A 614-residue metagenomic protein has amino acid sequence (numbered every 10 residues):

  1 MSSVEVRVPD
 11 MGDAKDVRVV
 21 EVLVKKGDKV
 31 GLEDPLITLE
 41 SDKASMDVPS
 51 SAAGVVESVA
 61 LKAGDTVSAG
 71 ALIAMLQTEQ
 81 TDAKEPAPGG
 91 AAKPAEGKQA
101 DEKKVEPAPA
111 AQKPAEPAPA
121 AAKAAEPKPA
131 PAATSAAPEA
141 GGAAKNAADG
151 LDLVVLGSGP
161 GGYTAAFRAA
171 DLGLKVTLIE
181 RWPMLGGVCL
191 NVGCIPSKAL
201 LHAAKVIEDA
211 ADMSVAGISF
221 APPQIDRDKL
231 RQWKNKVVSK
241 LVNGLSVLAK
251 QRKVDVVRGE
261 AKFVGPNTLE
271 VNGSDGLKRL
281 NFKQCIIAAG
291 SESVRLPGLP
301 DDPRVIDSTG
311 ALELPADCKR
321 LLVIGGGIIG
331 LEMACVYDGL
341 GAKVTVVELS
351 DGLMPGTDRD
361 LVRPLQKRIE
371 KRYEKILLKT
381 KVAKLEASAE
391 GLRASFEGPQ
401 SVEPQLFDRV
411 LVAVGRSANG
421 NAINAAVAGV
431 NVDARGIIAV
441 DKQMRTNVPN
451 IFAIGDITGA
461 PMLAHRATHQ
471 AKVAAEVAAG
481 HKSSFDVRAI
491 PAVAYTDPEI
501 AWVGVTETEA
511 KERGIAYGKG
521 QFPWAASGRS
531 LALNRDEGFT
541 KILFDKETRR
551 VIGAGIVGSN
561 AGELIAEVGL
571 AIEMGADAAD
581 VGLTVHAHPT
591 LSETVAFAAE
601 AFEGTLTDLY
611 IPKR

Functional and structural regions predicted by a protein language model:
M1, T78-L151, E397: Intrinsically disordered, low-complexity linker and terminal tail regions
M1-A83: Small cofactor-carrier domains centered on a conserved lysine used for covalent cofactor attachment
P131, S135-A143, D149-G150, F167-D317 (+8 more regions): Glycine-rich flavin
A144-G161, D317-G327: Beta1/beta-strand and adjacent pyrophosphate-binding region of the FAD-binding site in flavoprotein oxidoreductases
V154-L156, A261, L269, R279-G290 (+6 more regions): Short hydrophobic core segments
L156, A165, A170-W182, V188 (+5 more regions): Flexible, glycine-rich terminal cap/loop adjacent to redox cofactors in electron-transfer oxidoreductases
C194, I287-K343, V347, R372 (+4 more regions): Glycine-rich dinucleotide-binding loop and its adjacent helix/turn
D302-K319, P404-V477, E563, G569-A571: FAD-site-proximal beta/loop scaffold in flavoenzymes
